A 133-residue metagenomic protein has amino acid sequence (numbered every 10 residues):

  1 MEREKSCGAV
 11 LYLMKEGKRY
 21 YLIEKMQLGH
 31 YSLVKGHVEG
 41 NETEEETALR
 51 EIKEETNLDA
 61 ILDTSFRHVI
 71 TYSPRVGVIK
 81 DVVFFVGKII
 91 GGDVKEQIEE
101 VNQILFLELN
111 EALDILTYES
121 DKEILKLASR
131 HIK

Functional and structural regions predicted by a protein language model:
M1-L33: N-terminal strand-loop-strand
H37-L127: Unchanged
R130-K133: Generic C-terminal helix-cap and adjacent flexible tail
